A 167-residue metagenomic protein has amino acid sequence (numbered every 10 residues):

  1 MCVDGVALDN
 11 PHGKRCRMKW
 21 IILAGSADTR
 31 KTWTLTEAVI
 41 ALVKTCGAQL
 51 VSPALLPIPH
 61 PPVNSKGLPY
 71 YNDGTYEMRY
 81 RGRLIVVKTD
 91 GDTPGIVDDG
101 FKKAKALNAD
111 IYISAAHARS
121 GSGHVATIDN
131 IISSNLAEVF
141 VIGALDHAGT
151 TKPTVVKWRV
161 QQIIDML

Functional and structural regions predicted by a protein language model:
C2-R15: Pre-Walker A adenine-sensing motif
V6-D9, A54, M166: Compositionally biased, intrinsically disordered low-complexity segments
C16-K19, R81-G82: Glycine-rich, often proline-containing surface loops adjacent to acidic residues and nearby aromatics that form
W20-V43: Glycine-rich phosphate-binding P-loop
I40-A54: Post-Walker A helix-loop "phosphate-sensing" segment adjacent to the P-loop in P-loop NTPases
V51-A118: Conserved nucleotide-sensing/catalytic segment adjacent to the nucleotide-binding pocket in NTP-handling enzymes
I96, K103, L107-L167: Replace "adjacent to P-loop NTPase cores in ATP/GTP-dependent enzymes" with "adjacent to NTP-binding cores
